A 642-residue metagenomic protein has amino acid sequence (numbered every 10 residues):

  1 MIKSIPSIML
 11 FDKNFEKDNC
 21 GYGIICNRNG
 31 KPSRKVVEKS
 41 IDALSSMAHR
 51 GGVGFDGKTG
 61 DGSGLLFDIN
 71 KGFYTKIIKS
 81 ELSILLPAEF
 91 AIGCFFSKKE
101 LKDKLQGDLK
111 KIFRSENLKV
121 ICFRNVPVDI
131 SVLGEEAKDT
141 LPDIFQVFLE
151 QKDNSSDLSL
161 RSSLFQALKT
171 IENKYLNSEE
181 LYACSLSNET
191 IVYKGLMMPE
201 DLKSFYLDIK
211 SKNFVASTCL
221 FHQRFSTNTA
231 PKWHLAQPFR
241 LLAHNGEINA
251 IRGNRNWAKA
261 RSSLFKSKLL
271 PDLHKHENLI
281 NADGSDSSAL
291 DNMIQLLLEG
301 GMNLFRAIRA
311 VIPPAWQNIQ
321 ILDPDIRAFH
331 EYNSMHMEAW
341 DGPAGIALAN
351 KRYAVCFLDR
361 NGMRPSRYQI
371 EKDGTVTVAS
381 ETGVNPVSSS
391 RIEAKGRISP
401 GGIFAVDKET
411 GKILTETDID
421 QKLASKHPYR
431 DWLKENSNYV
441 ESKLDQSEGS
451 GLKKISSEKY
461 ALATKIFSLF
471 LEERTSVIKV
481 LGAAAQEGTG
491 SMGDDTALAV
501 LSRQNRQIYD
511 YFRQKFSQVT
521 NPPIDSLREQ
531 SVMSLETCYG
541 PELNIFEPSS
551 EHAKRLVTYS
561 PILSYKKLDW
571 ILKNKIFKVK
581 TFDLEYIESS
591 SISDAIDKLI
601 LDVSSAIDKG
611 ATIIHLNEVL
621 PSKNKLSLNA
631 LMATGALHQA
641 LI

Functional and structural regions predicted by a protein language model:
M1-H552, P561, D569-L572: Conserved short alpha-helical segments that host acidic/polar catalytic motifs at enzyme active sites
H222, I613-N617: Glycine- and acidic-rich phosphate- and metal-coordinating loops
L264-S267, R555-E588, S627-L631: Metal-dependent catalytic core segments for phosphate chemistry
E331, K598-D602, A633-A636: Well-ordered alpha-helical segments embedded in enzymatic catalytic cores
F582-I600: Active-site mouth loops of central-metabolism enzymes
L599-A611: C-terminal substrate/ligand-recognition segments
L616-L631: Glycine-rich, proline-tolerant flexible connector loops at the mouths of alpha/beta enzymes
L628-I642: Alpha-helix-loop-beta-strand connector modules within alpha/beta enzyme cores
